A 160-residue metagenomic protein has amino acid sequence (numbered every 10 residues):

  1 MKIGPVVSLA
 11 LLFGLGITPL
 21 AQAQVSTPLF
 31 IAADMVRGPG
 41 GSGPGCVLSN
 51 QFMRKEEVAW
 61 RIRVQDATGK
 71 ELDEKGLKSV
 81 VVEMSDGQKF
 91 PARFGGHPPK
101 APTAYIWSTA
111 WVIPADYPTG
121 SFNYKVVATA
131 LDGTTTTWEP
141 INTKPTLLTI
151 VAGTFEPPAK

Functional and structural regions predicted by a protein language model:
M1-L9: Bacterial N-terminal signal peptides that target proteins for export
S8-G16: Bacterial N-terminal signal peptides
A23-A59, R63-Q65, A152-K160: Beta-strand-rich domain onsets/edges
P44-L48, K89-G96, I106-V112: Short structured motifs
F52, Q65-R93: Short flexible loop/turn segments that cap and initiate beta-strands
P99-V112, P118, F122: Aromatic sugar-binding surface patches on proteins that engage polysaccharides or sugar-phosphate polymers
P114-N142: Internal, hydrophobic beta-strand segments that form the core of beta-sheet-rich folds
D132-K160: Short beta-strand elements
